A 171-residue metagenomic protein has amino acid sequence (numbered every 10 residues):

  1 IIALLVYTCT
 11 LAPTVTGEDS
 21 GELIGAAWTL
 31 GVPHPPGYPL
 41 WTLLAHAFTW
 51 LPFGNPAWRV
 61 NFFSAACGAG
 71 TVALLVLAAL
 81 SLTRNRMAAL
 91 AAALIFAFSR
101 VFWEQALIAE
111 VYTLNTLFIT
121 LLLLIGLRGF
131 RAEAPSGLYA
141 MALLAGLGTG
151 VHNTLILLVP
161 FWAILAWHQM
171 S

Functional and structural regions predicted by a protein language model:
I1, F62-T83, T120-I125: Transmembrane-helix motifs of polytopic, lipid-linked glycan transferases
I1, L75-F98, L117, E133-S136 (+1 more regions): Transmembrane-helix signature of polytopic, membrane-embedded enzymes that assemble or transfer cell-envelope glycans
I1-G17, F98: Transmembrane signal-anchor helices characteristic of membrane glycosylation enzymes that use polyprenol
C9, F53-N61, A93-T116, I125 (+2 more regions): Aromatic- and kink-enriched transmembrane "portal" helix at the membrane-lumen/periplasm boundary that abuts
L11-L23, P33-L44, G54, W58: Extracytoplasmic catalytic/substrate-binding loops of multi-pass membrane glycan-assembly enzymes
A26-T29, A92-L94, G137-H152: Membrane-interface alpha helices of multi-pass inner-membrane proteins
P39, L43, L51-A73, L77 (+2 more regions): Loop-to-helix entry region of an early transmembrane alpha helix in multi-pass inner-membrane enzymes
T83-R86, A106, L122-M141, A145-G148 (+1 more regions): Membrane-interface transmembrane helices that cradle and orient dolichyl/undecaprenyl
